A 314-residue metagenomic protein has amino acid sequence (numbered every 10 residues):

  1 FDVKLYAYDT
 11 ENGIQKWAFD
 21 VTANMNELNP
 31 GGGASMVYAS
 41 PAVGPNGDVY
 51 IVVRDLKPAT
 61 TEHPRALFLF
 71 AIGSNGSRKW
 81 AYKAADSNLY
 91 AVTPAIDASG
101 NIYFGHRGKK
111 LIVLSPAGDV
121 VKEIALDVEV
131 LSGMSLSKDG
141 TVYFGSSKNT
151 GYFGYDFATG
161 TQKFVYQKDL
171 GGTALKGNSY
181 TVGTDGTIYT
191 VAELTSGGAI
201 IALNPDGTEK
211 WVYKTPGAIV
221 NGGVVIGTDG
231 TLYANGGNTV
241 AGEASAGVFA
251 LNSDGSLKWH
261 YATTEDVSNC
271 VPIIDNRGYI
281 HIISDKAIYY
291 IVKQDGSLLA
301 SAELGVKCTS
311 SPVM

Functional and structural regions predicted by a protein language model:
F1-M314: Extracytoplasmic/lumenal domain signature
